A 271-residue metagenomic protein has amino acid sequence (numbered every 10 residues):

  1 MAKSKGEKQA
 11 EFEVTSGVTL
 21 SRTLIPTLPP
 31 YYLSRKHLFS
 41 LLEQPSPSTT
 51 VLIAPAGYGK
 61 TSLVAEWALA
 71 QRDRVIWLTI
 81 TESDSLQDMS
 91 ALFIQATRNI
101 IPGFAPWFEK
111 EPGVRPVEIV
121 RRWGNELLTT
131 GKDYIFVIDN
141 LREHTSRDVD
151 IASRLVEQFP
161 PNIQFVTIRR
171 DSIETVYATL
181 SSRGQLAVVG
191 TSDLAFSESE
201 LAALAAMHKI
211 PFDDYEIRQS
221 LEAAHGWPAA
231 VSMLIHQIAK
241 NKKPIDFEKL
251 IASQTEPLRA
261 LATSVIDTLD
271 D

Functional and structural regions predicted by a protein language model:
A2-L42, F108, A203: Conserved adenine-nucleotide phosphate-binding loops and their immediately adjacent elements
S48-T79, A91, Q95: P-loop NTPase Walker A phosphate-binding motif
T49-T50, E143-T145, A152-R183, A187-G190: Sensor-1/coupling segment of RecA-like P-loop NTPase cores
A54, I76-S85, E109-G113, T191-S192: A short hydrophobic beta-strand->loop->alpha-helix junction that borders the nucleotide-binding pocket of P-loop NTPases
Q87-F108, R122-N125: Conserved NTP-binding/hydrolysis module of P-loop NTPases
W123-D148: Conserved P-loop NTPase "ATPase switch" module shared by AAA+ and STAND
L127, D171, S181-S182, L186-T191 (+1 more regions): Loop-to-helix "switch" segment enriched in basic and acidic residues adjacent to catalytic/ligand pockets
A195-A206: Conserved AAA+ ATPase core "coupling" helix
